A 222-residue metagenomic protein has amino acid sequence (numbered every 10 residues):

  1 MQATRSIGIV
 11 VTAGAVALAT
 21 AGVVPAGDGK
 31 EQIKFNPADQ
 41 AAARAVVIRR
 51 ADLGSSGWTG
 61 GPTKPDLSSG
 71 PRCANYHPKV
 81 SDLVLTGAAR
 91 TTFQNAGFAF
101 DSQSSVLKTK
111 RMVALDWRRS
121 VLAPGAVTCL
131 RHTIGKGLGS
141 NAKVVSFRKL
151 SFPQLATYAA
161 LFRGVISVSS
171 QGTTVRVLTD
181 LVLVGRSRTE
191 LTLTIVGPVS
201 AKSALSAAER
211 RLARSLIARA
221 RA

Functional and structural regions predicted by a protein language model:
M1-G27: Secretory targeting and sorting signals
G27-A89, H132-T133, L138-G139: N-terminal "mature-domain start" segment
K34-D39, A99-K108, V196-S203: Second-shell loop/turn segments in exported
G60-S68, P124-D180, A218, A222: Short Gly/Thr-rich strand-loop-strand
V84-L122: A short acidic-to-branched-hydrophobic micro-motif
F100-S104, D180-L181, R186-G197: Short, well-ordered beta-strand elements
L107-M112, K149-A159, G185-T189: A short, structured loop/turn motif at beta-sheet edges
L193-A222: Surface-exposed amphipathic alpha-helical segments
